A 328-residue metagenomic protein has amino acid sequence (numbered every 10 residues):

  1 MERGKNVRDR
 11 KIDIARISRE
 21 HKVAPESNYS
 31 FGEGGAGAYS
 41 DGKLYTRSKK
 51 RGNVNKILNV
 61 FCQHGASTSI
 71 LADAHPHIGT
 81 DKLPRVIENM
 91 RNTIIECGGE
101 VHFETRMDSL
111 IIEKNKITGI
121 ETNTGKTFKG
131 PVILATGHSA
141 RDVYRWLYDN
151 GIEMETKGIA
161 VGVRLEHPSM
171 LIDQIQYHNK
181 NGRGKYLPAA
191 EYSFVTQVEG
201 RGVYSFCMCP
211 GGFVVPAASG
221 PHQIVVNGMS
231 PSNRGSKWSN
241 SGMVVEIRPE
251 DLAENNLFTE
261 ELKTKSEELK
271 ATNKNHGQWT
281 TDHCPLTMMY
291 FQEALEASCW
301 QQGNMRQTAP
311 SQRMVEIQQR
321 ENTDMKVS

Functional and structural regions predicted by a protein language model:
M1-K43, R47-S328: Residues forming the flavin
